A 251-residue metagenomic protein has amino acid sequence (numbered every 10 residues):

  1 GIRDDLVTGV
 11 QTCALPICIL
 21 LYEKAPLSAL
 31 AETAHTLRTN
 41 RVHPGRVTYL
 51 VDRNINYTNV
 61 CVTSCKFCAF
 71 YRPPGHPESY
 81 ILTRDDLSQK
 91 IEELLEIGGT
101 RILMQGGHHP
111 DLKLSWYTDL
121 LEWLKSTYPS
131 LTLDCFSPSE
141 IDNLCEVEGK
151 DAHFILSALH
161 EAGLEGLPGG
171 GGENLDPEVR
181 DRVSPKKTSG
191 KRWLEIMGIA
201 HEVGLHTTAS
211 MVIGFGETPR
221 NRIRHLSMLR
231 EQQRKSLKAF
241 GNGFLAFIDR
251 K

Functional and structural regions predicted by a protein language model:
G1-C13: Single conserved hydrophobic/aromatic residue that forms the stacking wall/gate of nucleotide- or nucleobase-binding
A31-G75, S79-Q105: N-terminal pre-triad scaffold of radical SAM enzymes
T36, Q89, E93, S115-S126 (+3 more regions): Alpha-helical scaffolding segments of alpha/beta enzyme cores, especially the outer helices of TIM-barrel or partial
R53, Y71-R84, S139-D151, R182-K187: Active-site mouth loops of central-metabolism enzymes
K90-E92, T100-L103, N143-C145, G149-L159 (+1 more regions): Conserved N-terminal glycine/acidic-rich loop preference
I102-T127, L144-E148, E217-N221: Conserved glycine-rich "GG(E/T)P / GGGxP" loop and the immediately following alpha-helix in the radical SAM core
G106, T127-Y128, H160-G172, K191-K251: Conserved C-terminal portion of the radical SAM core fold that forms the substrate/S-adenosylmethionine-binding
Y128-I141, H206: Short beta-strand/loop segments at the ligand-binding rim of alpha/beta enzyme cores
